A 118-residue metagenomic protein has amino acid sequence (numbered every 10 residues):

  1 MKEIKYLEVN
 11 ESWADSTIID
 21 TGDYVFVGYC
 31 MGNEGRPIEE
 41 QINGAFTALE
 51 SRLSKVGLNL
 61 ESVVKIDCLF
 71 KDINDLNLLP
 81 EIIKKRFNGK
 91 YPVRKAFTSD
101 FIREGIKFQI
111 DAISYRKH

Functional and structural regions predicted by a protein language model:
M1-V64, F70-H118: N-terminal presequence-like segments and the immediate start of the first folded domain
